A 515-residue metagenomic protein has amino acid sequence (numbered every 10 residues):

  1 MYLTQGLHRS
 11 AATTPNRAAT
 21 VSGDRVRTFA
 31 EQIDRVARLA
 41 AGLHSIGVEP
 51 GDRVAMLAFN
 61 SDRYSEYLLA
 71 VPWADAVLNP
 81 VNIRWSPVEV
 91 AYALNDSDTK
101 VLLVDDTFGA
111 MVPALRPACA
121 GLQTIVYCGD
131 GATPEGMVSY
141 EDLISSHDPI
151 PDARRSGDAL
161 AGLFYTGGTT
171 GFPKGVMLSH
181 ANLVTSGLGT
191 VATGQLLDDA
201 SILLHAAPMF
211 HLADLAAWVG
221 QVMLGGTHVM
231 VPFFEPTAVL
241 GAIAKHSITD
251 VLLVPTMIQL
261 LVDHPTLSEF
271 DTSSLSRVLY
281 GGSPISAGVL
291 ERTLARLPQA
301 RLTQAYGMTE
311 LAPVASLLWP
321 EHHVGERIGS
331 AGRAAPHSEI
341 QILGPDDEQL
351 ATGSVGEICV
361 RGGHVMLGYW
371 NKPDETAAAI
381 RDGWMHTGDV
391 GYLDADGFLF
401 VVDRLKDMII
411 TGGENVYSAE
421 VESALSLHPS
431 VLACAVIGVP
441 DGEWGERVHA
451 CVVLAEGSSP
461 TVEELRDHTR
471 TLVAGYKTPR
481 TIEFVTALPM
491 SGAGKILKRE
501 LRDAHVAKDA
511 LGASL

Functional and structural regions predicted by a protein language model:
H8, N16-S61, S65-L69, S86-A91 (+1 more regions): Conserved AMP-binding/adenylate-forming core of the ANL superfamily
P15-N16, S146-Y165, F172, Q195-I202 (+1 more regions): Conserved pre-ATP/AMP-binding loop-to-beta segment of ANL
T28-E31, R154, A161-L188: Conserved AMP-binding A3 loop
Q32-A41, V176-D198, A206, F210 (+1 more regions): Conserved structural elements of the adenylate-forming
S45-I46, L69, W73-D142, E456-S458: Structural core segment of the AMP-binding/adenylate-forming
W85-S86, A91-Y92, L102-D106, I243 (+10 more regions): AMP-binding/adenylate-forming catalytic core of the ANL superfamily
V184-I202, F210-D250, H264: Conserved AMP-binding/adenylation subdomain of ANL enzymes
M223, I248-L252, H264-E326, E339 (+1 more regions): Gly/Ser/Thr-rich phosphate-binding loop
